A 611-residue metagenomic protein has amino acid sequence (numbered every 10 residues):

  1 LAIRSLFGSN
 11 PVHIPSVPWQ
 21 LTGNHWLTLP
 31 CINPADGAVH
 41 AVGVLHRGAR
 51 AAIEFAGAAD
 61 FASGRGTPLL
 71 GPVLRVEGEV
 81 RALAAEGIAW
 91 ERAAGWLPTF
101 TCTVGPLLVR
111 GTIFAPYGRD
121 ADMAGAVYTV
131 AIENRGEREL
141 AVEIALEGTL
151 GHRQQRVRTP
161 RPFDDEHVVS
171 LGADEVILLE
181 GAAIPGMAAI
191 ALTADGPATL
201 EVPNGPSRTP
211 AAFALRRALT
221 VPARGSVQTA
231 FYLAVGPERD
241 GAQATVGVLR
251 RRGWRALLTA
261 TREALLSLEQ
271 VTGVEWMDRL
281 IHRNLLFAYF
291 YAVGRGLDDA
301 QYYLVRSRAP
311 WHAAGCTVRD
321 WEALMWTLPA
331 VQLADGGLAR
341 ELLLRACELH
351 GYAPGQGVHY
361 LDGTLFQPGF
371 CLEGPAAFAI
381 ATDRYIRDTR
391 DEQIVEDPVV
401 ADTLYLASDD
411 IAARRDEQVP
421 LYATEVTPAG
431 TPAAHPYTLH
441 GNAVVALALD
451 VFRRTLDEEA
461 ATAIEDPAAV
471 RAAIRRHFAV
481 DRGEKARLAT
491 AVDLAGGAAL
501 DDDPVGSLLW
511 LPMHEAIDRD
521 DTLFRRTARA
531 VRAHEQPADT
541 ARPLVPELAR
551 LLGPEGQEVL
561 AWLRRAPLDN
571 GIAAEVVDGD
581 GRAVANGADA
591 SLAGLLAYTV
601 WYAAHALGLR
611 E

Functional and structural regions predicted by a protein language model:
L1-G66, G315-V318, P368-Y385, A498-R519 (+1 more regions): C-terminal capping/lid segments that line or modulate ligand- or cofactor-binding pockets
L1-T272, R610-E611: Terminal accessory carbohydrate-recognition/targeting modules of carbohydrate-active enzymes
S207-P210, T261-D383, L511-P512, P546-G556: Substrate-binding groove/exosite segments of carbohydrate-active enzymes
R224-G247, H312, L361-A377, D409-E465 (+1 more regions): The feature captures the catalytic groove of carbohydrate-active enzymes
Q270-D278, V331-L343, I386-Y405, R454-A468 (+3 more regions): Structural helix-adjacent loops and short alpha-helical linkers that scaffold large soluble proteins
Y291-H312, L349-F366, A412-A434, A472-A498 (+2 more regions): Glycine- and aromatic-rich loop/turn segments at beta-sheet edges
A314-Q418, L439-N442, A446, N586-R610: Aromatic-rich carbohydrate-recognition surfaces in CAZymes
D320, L406-D409, D416-E417, A434-A443 (+1 more regions): Extended ligand-binding clefts on enzyme/binding-domain cores
